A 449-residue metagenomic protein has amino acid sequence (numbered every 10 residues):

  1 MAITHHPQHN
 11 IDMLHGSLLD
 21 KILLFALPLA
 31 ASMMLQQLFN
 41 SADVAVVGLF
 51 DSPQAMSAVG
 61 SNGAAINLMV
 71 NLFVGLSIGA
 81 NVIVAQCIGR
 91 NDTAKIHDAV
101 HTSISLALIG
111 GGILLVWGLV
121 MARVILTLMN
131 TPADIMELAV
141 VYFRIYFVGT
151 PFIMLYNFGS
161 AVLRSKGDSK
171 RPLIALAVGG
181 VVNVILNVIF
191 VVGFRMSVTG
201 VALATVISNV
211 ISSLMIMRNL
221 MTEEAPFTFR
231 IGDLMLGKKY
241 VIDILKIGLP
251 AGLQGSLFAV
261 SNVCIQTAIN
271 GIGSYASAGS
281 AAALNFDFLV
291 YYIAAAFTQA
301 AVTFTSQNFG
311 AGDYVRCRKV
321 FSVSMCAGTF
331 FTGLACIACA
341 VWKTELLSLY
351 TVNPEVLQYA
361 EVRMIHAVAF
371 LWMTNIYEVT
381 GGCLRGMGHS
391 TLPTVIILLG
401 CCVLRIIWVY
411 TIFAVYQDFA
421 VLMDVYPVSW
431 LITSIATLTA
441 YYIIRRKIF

Functional and structural regions predicted by a protein language model:
M1-A26, V84-G149, G193-L249, T305-F370 (+1 more regions): Short alpha-helical transmembrane segments in multi-pass integral membrane proteins
L27, D43, A80-N81, M121-A122 (+11 more regions): Hydrophobic/aromatic residues in alpha-helical transmembrane segments
L29-V82, Y146-I153, I242-Q307, G328-A335 (+3 more regions): Transmembrane helix-bundle signature of multi-pass secondary active exporters and lipid flippases
S41, F50-P53, C87-R90, S165-K166 (+5 more regions): Helix-loop interface residues and adjacent transmembrane-helix termini in multi-pass membrane transporters, primarily
M56-V116, I153-P172, G279-K343, T374-I397: Small-residue-rich hydrophobic transmembrane alpha-helices
L68-N71, N183-N187, S213-M217, L289-Y292 (+3 more regions): Hydrophobic transmembrane alpha-helices of multi-pass small-molecule transporters
S77, I145-R164, P172-G180, V201-I216 (+4 more regions): Short runs within selected transmembrane alpha-helices of multi-pass transporters and secretion channels
